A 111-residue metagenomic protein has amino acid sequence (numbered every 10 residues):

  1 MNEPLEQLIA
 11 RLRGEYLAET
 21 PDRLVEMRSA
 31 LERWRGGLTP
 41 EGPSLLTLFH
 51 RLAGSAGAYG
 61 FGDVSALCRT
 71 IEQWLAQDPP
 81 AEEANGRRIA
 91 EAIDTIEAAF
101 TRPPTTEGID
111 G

Functional and structural regions predicted by a protein language model:
N2-L45, N85-P104: Long, amphipathic alpha-helical coiled-coil segments characteristic of histidine-phosphotransfer scaffolds
E15, E19, Y59-G62, A81: Residue-level signal for short amphipathic helical patches enriched in basic/charged and nearby hydrophobic residues
L24, G42, L67-R69, E82 (+1 more regions): Amphipathic alpha-helical interaction segments
T39-Q77: Extended, amphipathic alpha-helices with heptad-repeat/coiled-coil or helix-bundle character that serve as
S65, R102-G111: Long amphipathic alpha-helical segments
Q73-A76, A84, G111: Non-catalytic regulatory/interaction regions at protein termini and inter-domain linkers
